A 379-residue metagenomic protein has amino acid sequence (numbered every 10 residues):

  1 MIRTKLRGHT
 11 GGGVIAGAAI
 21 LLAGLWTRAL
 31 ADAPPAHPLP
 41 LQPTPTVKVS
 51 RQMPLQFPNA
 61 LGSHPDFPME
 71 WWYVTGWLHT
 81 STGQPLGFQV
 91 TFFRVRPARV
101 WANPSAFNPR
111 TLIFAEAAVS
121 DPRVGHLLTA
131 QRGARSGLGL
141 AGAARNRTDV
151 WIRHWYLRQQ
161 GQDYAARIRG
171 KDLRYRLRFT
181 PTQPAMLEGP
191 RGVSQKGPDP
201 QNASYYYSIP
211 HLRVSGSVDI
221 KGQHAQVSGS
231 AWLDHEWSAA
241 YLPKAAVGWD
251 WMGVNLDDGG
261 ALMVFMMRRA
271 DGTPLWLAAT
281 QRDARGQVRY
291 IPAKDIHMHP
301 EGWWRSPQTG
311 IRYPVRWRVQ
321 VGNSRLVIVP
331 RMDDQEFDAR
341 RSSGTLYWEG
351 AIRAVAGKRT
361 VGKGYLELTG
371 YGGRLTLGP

Functional and structural regions predicted by a protein language model:
M1-G8: N-terminal secretory signal peptides that target proteins for export/translocation
H9-T10, I15: Compositionally biased, low-complexity intrinsically disordered regions
I15-L25: Bacterial N-terminal signal peptides
R28-L30: Sec/Tat signal peptide C-region and signal peptidase I cleavage site
D32-P379: Structured soluble/peripheral alpha/beta segments that form catalytic or ligand/cofactor-binding pockets
